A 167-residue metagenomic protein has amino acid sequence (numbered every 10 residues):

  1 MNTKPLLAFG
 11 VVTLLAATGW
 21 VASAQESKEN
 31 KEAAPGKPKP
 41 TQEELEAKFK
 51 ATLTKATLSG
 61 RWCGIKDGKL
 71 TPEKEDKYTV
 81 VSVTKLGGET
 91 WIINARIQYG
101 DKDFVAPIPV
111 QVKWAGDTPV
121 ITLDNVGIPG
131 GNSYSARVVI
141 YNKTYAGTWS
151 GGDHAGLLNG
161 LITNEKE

Functional and structural regions predicted by a protein language model:
M1-G10: Bacterial N-terminal signal peptides that target proteins for export
F9-T18: Bacterial N-terminal signal peptides
V21-E26: Boundary at the C-terminal end of the N-terminal hydrophobic targeting segment
N30-T41: Low-complexity, intrinsically disordered regions in eukaryotic regulatory proteins and secreted peptide precursors
T41-E46, T52, A56-E167: Central antiparallel beta-sheet cores of small beta-barrel/beta-sandwich binding domains
